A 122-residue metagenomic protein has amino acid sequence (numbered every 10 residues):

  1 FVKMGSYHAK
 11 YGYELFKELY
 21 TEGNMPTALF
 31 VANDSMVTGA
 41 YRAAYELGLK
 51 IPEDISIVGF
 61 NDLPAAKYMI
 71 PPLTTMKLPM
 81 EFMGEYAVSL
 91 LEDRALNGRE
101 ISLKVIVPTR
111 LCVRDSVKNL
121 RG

Functional and structural regions predicted by a protein language model:
F1-K10: Short beta-strand elements in bilobed, periplasmic/extracellular small-molecule ligand-binding domains
Y11, L15-G122: Flexible loop/turn connectors
